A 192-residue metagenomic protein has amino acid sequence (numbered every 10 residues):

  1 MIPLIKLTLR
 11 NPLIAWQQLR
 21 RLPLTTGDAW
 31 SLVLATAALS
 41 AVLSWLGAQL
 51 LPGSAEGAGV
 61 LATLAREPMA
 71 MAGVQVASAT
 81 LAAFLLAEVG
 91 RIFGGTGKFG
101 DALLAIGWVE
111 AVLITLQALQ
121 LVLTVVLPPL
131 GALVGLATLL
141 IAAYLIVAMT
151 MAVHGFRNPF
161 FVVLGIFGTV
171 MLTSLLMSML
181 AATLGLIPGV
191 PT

Functional and structural regions predicted by a protein language model:
M1-G100: Selected alpha-helical membrane-embedding segments in polytopic membrane proteins
T36, S40-S44, Q75-A79, A83 (+3 more regions): Hydrophobic alpha-helical transmembrane segments in multi-pass membrane proteins
S44-A48, P52, L121-V125, T150-V153 (+1 more regions): Transmembrane helix-loop junctions and nearby membrane-interface residues
G53-A65, L123-L130, P191-T192: Membrane-interfacial helix-loop-helix connectors in multipass membrane proteins
E67-M71, V162-T173, M177: Pore-lining and gate-forming transmembrane alpha-helices of multi-pass membrane transport proteins
A87, F93-M171: Hydrophobic alpha-helical transmembrane segments and adjacent short intramembrane/lumenal linkers of inner/organellar
L175-T192: Juxtamembrane boundary at the C-terminal end of a transmembrane helix
